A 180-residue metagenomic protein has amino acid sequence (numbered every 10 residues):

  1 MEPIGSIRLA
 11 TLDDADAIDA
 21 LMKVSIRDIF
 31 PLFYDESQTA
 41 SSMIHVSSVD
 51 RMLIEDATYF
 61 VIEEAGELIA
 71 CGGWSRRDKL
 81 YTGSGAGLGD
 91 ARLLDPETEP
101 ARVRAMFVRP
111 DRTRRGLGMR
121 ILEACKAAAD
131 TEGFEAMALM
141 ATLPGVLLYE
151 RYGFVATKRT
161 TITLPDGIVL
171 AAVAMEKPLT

Functional and structural regions predicted by a protein language model:
S6-A20: A short beta-loop-alpha structural element at the N-terminal edge of CoA-dependent acyl/N-acetyltransferase catalytic
I26-S48: Conserved GNAT-fold acetyl-CoA-binding loop/helix
D50-D56: Short loop/turn motifs at secondary-structure junctions and domain boundaries
D56, C71-T113, A128, T161-A174: Conserved acyl-donor/pantetheine-binding loop and adjacent beta-alpha core of acyl/acetyltransferases and related
T58-G72: Conserved beta-hairpin
R112, G116-A124: Conserved acetyl-CoA pyrophosphate-binding loop and the N-cap/start of the following alpha-helix in GNAT-like
E135, L139-V146, Y152, I162-T180: C-terminal "cap" of GNAT-fold acetyltransferases
